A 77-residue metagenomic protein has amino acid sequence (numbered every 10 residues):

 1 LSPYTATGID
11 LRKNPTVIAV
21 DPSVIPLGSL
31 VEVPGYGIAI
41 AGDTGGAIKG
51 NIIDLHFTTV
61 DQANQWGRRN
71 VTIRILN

Functional and structural regions predicted by a protein language model:
L1-N77: Solvent-exposed, well-ordered loop and adjacent helix/strand elements within mature globular domains that form
